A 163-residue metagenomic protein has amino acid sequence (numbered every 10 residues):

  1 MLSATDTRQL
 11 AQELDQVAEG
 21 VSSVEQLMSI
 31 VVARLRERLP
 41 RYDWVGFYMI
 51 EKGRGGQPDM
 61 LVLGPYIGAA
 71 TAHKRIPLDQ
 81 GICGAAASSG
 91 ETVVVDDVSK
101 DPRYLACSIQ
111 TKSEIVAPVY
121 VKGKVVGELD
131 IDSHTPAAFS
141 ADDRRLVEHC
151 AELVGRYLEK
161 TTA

Functional and structural regions predicted by a protein language model:
M1-T71, L158-A163: Intrinsically disordered, low-complexity terminal regulatory regions
A11, Q80, A151: Short amphipathic alpha-helical/adjacent loop interface patches that line ligand and macromolecule-binding sites
D15, S133-A163: Juxtadomain coupling helices with adjacent low-complexity linkers
M49-A106: Regulatory sensory and allosteric helical modules in signal-transduction proteins and certain transcription factors
K52, K122, H134-P136: Short coil/turn motifs at secondary-structure junctions
R103-V126: Helix-to-coil/beta transition segments that act as allosteric "coupling" elements at the rims of sensory or catalytic
